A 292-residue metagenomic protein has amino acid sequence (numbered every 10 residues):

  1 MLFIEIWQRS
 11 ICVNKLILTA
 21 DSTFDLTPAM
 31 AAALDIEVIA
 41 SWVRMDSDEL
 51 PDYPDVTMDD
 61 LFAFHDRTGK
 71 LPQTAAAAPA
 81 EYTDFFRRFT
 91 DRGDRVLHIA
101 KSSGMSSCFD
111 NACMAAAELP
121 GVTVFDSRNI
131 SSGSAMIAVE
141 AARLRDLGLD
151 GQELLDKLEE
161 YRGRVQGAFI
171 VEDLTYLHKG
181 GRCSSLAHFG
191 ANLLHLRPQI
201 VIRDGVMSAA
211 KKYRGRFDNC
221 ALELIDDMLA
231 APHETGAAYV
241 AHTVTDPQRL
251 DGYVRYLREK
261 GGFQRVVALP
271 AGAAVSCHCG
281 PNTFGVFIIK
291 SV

Functional and structural regions predicted by a protein language model:
M1-C12: Short, Lys/Arg-enriched N-terminal segments with co-localized hydrophobic residues within the first ~10-30 amino acids
C12, T23-E37, S41-W42, G104-T123 (+1 more regions): Mixed-charge interfacial surface used for oligomerization/domain docking and macromolecular partner engagement
N14-L18, D94: Short active-site oxyanion
I17-A78: N-terminal glycine-rich anion-binding loop in soluble enzyme alpha/beta folds
L50-P51, S127-S131: A short, ordered amphipathic alpha-helix with a cationic face
H65-D66, T90, R145, H178: Hydrophobic residues in alpha-helical segments
T68-S103, D110-N111, L155, R162: Glycine-rich phosphate- or other oxyanion-binding loops that anchor nucleotides, phosphorylated ligands
